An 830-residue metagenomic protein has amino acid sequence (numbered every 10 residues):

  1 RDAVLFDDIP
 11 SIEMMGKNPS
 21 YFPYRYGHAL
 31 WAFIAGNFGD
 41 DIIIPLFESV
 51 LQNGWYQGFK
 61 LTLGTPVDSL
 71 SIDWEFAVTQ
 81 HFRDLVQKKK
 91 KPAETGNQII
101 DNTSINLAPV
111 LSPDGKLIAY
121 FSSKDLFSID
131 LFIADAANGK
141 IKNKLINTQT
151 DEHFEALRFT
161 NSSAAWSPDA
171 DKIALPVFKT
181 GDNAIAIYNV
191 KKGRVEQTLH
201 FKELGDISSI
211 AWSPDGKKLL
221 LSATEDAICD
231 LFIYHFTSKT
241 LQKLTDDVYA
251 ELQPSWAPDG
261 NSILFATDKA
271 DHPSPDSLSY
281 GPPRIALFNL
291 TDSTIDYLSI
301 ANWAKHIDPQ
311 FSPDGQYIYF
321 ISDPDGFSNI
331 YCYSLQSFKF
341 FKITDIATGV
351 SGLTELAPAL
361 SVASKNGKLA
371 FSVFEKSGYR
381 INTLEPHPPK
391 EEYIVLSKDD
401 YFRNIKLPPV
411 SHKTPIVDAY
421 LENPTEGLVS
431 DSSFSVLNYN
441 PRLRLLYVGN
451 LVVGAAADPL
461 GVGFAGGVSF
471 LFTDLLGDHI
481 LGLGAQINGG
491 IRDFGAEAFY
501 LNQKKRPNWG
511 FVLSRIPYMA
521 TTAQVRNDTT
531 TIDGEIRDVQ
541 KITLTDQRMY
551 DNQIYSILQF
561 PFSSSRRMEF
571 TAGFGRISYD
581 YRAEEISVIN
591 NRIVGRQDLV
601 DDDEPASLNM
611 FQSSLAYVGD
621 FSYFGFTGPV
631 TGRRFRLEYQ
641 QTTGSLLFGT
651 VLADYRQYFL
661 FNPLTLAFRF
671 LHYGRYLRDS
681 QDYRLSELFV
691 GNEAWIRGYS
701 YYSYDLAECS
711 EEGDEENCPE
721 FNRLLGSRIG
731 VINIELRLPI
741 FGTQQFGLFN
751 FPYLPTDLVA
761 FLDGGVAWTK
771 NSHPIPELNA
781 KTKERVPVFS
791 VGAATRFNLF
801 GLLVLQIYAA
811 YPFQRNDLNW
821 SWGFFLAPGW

Functional and structural regions predicted by a protein language model:
R1-A93, N97: Acidic/His/Gly-enriched intrinsically disordered linker/tail segments that often contain short helix/coil "MoRF-like"
D84-Q98, N143-A156, D345-G352, K398-S411: Surface-exposed loop and turn segments in beta-propeller and other repeat-based domains that flank or scaffold
N102-S104, F121-F132, T148-F159, A174-A186 (+11 more regions): A flexible loop/linker signature enriched in serine peptidases of the S9 family
P113-D114, P168-D169, P214-D215, P258-D259 (+2 more regions): Residue-level detector of Asp-centered blade-edge/turn motifs that repeat once per structural unit in beta-propeller
I118, I173, G216-L220, I263 (+2 more regions): Hydrophobic beta-strand positions that form the internal "hydrophobic ladder" of WD40/Gbeta-like beta-propeller blades
T294, K339, L476-L481, K505-F511 (+6 more regions): Repeated loop/turn-to-beta-strand initiation elements of outer-membrane beta-barrel proteins
E385-R506, V594, V600-V630, G742-G747 (+2 more regions): Outer-membrane beta-barrel initiation region
S514, Y518, Q524-R526, R537-Q547 (+5 more regions): C-terminal outer-membrane beta-barrel translocator/porin domains of Gram-negative envelope proteins and their
